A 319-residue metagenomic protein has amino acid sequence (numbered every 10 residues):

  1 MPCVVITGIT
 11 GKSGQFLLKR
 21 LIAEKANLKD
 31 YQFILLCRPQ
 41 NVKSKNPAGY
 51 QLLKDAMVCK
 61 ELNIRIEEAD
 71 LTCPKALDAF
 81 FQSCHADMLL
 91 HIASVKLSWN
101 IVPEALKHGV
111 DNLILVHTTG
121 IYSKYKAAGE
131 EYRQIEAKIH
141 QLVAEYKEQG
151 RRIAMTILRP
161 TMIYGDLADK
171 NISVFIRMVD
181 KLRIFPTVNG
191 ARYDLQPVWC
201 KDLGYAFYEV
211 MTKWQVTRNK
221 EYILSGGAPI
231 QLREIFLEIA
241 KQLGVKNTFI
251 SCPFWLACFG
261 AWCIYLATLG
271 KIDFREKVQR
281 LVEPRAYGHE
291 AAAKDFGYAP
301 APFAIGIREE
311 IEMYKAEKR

Functional and structural regions predicted by a protein language model:
V4-N27: N-terminal Rossmann NAD(P)H-binding glycine-rich loop of SDR-like oxidoreductase domains
T7, L36, I92, L113-T119 (+1 more regions): SDR active-site strand-loop-helix element
Q40-V58: Glycine-rich phosphate-binding loop and adjoining beta1-alpha1-beta2 segment of Rossmann-like nucleotide-binding folds
R65-A86: Conserved Rossmann-fold cofactor-binding substructure of NAD(P)-dependent oxidoreductases
M88, W99-T156: Conserved Rossmann-fold NAD(P)-dependent oxidoreductase catalytic core, especially the SDR/UDP-sugar
T156-V174, Y193: Flexible, glycine-rich beta-alpha linker
R177-V198, E209-V210, V216-R218, I223: A conserved pocket-lining segment of Rossmann-fold NAD(P)-dependent short-chain dehydrogenase/reductase
V210-D273, H289, D295-R319: Mid/C-terminal beta-alpha module of Rossmann-like enzyme folds, strongest in SDR-family dehydrogenases/epimerases
